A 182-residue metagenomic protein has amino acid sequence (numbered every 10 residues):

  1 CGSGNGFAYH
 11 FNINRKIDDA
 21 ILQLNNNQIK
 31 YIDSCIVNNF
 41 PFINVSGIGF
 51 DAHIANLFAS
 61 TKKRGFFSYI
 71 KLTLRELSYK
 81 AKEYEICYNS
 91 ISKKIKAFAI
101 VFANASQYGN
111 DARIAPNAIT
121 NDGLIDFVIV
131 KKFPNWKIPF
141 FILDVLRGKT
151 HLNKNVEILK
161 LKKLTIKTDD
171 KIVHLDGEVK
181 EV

Functional and structural regions predicted by a protein language model:
C1-F98: Catalytic core of DAGKc-family lipid kinases
F7-Y9, D111-A112, P139, D176: Short glycine-/acidic-enriched loop or helix-start segments at secondary-structure transitions that form or flank
N38-N39, A81, D122, T168-D170: Residue-level signal for tight coil/turn positions that link beta-strands
G47, D51, V101-A115, V179: Glycine-rich phosphate/pyrophosphate-binding beta-alpha loops
S60-S68, P116-W136: Gly/Ser/Thr-rich active-site loops/lids in small-molecule metabolic enzymes that frequently grip phosphoryl groups
K80-K82, K96-F98, N121-D126, K160-K162: A generic structural signal for short beta-strands and their flanking turns/coil linkers
Y88, K94, I119, I129-V182: ATP/nucleoside-binding phosphotransfer catalytic cores, i.e., glycine-rich phosphate-binding loops
